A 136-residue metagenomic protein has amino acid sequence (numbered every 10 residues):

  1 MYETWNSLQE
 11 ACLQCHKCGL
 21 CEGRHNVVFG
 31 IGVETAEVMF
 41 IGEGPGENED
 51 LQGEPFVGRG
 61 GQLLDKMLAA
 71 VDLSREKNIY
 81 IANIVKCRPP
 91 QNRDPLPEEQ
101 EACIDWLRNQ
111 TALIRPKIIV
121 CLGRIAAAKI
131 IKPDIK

Functional and structural regions predicted by a protein language model:
M1-K136: A polyanion-binding, active-site-adjacent surface
